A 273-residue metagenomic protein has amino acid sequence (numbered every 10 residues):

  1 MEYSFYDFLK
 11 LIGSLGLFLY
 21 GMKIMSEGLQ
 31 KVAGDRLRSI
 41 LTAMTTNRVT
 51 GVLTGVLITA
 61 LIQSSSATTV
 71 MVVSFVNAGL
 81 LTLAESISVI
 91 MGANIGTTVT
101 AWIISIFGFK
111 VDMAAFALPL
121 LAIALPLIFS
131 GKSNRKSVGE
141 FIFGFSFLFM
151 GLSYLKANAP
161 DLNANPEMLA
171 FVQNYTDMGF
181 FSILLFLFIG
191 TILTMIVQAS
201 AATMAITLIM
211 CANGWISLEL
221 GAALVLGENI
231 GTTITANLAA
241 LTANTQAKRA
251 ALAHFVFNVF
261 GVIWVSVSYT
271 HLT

Functional and structural regions predicted by a protein language model:
E2-M44, R48, I142-I192, M210: Helix-loop-helix hairpins and the membrane-proximal interhelical loops of multi-pass alpha-helical transport proteins
L17, Q30, S66-V70, T97-I104 (+2 more regions): Alpha-helical transmembrane segments and their lipid-water interface positions in multi-pass membrane proteins
S26-Q30, T59-A67, A159-P160, L193-A202 (+1 more regions): Short helix-coil transition sites and intra-membrane helix breaks within transmembrane domains of multi-pass
D35, A43, N47, G55 (+7 more regions): Alpha-helical transmembrane segments of multi-pass membrane proteins, especially transporters and channels
A67-E85, I90, M195, A201-V225 (+1 more regions): Hydrophobic transmembrane alpha-helices that form the pore/transport pathway of multi-pass ion and small-solute
A67-N77, I104-S105, L121, A202-A212 (+1 more regions): Re-entrant/interfacial helical elements at transmembrane boundaries that shape and gate the permeation pathway
F109-P119, L220-N229: Structural signature of hydrophobic alpha-helical transmembrane segments
T270-T273: Conserved small/polar residues in nucleotide/adenosyl-binding loops
